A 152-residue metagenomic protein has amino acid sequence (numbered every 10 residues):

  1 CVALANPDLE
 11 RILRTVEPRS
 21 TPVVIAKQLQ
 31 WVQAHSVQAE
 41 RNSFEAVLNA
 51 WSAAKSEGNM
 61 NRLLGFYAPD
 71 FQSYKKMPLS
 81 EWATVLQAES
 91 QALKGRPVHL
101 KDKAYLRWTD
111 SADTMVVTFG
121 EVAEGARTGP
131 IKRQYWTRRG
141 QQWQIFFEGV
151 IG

Functional and structural regions predicted by a protein language model:
C1-N49: Exported/periplasmic cell-wall-interacting domains
N6-P7, Q28-W31, G120-V122, Q141 (+1 more regions): Solvent-exposed coil/turn segments that connect beta secondary-structure elements in extracytoplasmic/periplasmic
D8-I12, V47, N59, L63 (+2 more regions): Stable alpha-helical elements in mature extracytoplasmic
R19-P22, M60, Q142-W143: Loop/turn elements at helix/coil->beta-strand transitions in domains of secreted/extracellular proteins
G58-D70, Y74: Short, well-ordered alpha-helical segments enriched in acidic and aromatic residues
T84-R133: Surface-exposed, charged secondary-structure patches
G129-G152: Short beta-strand edge/turn micro-motifs at domain boundaries
